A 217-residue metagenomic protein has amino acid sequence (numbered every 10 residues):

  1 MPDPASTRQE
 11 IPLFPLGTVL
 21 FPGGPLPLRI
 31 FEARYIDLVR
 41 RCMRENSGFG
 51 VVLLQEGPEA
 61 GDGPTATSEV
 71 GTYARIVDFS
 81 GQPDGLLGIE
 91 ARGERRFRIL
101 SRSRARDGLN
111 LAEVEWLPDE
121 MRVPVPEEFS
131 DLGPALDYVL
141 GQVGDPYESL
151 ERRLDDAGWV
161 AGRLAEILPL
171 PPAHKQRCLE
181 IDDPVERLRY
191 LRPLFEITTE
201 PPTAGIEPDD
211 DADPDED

Functional and structural regions predicted by a protein language model:
M1-D217: N-terminal low-complexity, acidic/polar interaction/targeting segments
